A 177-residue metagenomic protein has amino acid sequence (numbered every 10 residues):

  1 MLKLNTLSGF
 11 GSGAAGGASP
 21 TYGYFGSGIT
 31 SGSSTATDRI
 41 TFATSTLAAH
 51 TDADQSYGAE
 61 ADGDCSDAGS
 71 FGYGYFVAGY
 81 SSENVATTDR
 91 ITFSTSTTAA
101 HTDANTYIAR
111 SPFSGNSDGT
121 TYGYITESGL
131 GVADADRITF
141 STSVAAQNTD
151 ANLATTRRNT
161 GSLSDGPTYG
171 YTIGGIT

Functional and structural regions predicted by a protein language model:
M1-T177: Polar, enzyme-active/binding microenvironments
